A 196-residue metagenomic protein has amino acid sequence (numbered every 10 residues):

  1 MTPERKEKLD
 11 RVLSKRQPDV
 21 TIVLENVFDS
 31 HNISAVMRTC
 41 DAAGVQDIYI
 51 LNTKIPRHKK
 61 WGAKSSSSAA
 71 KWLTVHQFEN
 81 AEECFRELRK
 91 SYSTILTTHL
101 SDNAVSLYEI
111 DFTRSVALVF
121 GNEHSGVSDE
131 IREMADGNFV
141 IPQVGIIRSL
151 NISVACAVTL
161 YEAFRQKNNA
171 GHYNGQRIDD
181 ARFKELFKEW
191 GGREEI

Functional and structural regions predicted by a protein language model:
M1-I196: Post-transcriptional modification and biogenesis factors for structured RNAs of the translation apparatus
